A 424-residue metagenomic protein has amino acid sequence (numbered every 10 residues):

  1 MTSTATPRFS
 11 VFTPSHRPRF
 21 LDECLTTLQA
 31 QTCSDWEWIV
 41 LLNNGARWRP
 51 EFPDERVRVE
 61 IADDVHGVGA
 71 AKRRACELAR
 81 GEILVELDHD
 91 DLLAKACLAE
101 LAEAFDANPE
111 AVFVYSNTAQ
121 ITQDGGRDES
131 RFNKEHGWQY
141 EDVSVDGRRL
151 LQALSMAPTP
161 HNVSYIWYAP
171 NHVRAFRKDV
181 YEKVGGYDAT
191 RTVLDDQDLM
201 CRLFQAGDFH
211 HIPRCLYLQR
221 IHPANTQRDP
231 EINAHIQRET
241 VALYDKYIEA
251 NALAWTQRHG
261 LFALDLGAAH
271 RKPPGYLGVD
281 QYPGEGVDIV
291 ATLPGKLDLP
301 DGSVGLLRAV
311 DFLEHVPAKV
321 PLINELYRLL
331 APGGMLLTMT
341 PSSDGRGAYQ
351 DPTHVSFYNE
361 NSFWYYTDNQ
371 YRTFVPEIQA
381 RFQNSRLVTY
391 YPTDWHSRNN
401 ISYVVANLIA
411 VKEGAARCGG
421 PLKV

Functional and structural regions predicted by a protein language model:
M1-T27: N-proximal low-complexity "stem/linker" segments adjacent to membrane-targeting elements
T26-D35: Short, acidic, metal-binding catalytic loop of nucleotide-sugar glycosyltransferases
A62-A79: Glycine-rich, basic loop-to-helix element that forms the pyrophosphate-binding segment of sugar-nucleotide handling
L84: Short aromatic/hydrophobic "clamp" motif used to bind/position activated sugar donors
L98-D142: Conserved donor NDP-sugar-binding/catalytic core segment of glycosyltransferases
W138-F176, D288-V290: A recurrent flexible, glycine/aromatic-enriched loop bordering the glycosyltransferase active site that acts as
E141-D142, Q219-H222, R228-A254: Catalytic core of nucleotide-sugar-dependent glycosyltransferases
T192-L199: Acidic donor-binding loop at a coil-to-helix junction in glycosyltransferase catalytic cores that engages
